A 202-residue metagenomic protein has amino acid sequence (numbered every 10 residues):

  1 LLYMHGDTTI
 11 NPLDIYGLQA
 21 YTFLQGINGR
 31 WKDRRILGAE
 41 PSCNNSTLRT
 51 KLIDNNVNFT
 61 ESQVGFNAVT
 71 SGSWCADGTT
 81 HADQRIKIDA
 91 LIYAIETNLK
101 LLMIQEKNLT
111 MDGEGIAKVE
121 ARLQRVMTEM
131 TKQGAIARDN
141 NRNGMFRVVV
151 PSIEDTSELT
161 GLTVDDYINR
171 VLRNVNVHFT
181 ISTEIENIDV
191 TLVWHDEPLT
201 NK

Functional and structural regions predicted by a protein language model:
L1-V119: Extended basic-aromatic, gly/pro-enriched interface segments that bind polyanionic ligands
S71-K202: Structured, hydrophobic secondary-structure cores that serve as assembly/anchoring elements
